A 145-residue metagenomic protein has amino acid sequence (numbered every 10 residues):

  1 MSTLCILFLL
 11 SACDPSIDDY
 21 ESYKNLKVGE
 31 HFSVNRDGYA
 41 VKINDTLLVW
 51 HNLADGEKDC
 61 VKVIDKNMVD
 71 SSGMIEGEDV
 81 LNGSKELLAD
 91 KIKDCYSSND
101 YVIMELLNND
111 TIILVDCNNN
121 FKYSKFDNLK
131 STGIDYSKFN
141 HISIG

Functional and structural regions predicted by a protein language model:
M1-S11: Sec-dependent bacterial lipoprotein signal peptides
C13-L87, I92, N120-N128, G133-G145: N-terminal export/targeting and maturation segments
N99-D100: Short coil/turn segments that connect the beta-strands within blades of beta-propeller domains
L107: Short loop/turn segments immediately following the C-termini of beta-strands
D110-I112, S124-K125: Extracytosolic low-complexity repeat regions of secreted or lipid-anchored proteins
L114-D116: Structural recognition of the beta-propeller blade-terminating site
